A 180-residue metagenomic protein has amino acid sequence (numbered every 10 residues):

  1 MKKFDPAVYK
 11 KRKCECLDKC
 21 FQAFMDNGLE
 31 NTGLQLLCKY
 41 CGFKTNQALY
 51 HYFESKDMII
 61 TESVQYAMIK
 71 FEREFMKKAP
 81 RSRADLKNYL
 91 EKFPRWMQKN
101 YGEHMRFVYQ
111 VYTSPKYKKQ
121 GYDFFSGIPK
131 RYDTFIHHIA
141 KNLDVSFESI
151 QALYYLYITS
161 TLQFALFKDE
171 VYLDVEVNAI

Functional and structural regions predicted by a protein language model:
M1-K10: N-terminal intrinsically disordered/low-complexity leader segments
K10-D18, E30, H51-M76, P80: An amphipathic alpha-helix adjacent to DNA-recognition modules
R12, K56, S63, A67 (+3 more regions): Hydrophobic/aromatic residues within well-ordered alpha-helical segments
A23-M58, E62: Helix-turn-helix
E62, F75-Y101, S146-F147, Y154: Hydrophobic alpha-helical connector segments
E72, M76, Y117-F147, Q151: Amphipathic alpha-helical packing segments from all-alpha helical-bundle domains
Q98-Y122, L166: Amphipathic alpha-helical segments used for helix-helix packing
F125-S126, I139-I180: Hydrophobic/aromatic-rich alpha-helical bundle segments in the mid-to-C-terminal region
